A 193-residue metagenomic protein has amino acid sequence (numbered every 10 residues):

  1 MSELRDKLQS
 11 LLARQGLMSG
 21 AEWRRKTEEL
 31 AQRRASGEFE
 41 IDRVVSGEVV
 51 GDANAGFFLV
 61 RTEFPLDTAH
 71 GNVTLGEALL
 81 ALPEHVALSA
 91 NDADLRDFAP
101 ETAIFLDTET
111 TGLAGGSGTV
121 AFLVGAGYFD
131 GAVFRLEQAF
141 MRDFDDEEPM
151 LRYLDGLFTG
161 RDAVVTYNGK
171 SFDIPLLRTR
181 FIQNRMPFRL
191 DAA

Functional and structural regions predicted by a protein language model:
M1-A99: N-terminal accessory regions of nucleic-acid-interacting proteins
H70-N72, A114-T119, L176-L177: Short, conserved acidic/polar surface loops in the N-terminal third of protein domains
A99-P100, G118-V120, F158-D162: Short, well-ordered loop/turn elements at secondary-structure boundaries
T102-G112: Two-metal-ion RNase H-like nuclease active-site motif
T110, L123, V164: Short glycine/serine/threonine-biased micro-segments
A114-A132, L136-R142: RNase H-like nuclease fold core
G131-A193: Conserved DEDDh/DEDDy metal-dependent 3′-5′ exonuclease domain
